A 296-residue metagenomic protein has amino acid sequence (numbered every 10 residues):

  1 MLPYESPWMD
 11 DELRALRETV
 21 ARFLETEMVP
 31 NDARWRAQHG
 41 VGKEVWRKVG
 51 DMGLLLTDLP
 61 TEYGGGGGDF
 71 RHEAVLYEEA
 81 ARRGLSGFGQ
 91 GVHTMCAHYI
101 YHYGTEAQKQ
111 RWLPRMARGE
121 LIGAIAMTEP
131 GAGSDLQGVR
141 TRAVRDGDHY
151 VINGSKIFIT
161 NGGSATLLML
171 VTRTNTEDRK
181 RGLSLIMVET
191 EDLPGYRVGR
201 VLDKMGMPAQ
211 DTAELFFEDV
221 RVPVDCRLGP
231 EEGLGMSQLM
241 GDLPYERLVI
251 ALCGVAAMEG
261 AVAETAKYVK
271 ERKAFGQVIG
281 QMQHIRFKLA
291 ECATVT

Functional and structural regions predicted by a protein language model:
Y4-L16, Y196-T296: Glycine-rich beta->alpha junctions and the first turn(s) of the following alpha-helix
D51-E120, T160-L167: Internal helix-loop-helix
G53, L76-A81, V171-T172, V188-L193 (+1 more regions): Short Ser/Thr-interspersed hydrophobic loop/turn segments at strand-loop and sheet-helix junctions that line or gate
G67-E79, D135-V139, F216, V222: Structural signature of FAD isoalloxazine-binding scaffolds in flavoprotein oxidoreductases
G89, M116, G131-S134, F158-N161 (+3 more regions): Short Gly/Pro-enriched turn/cap motifs at secondary-structure boundaries
G119-M127: A short, Trp-centered hydrophobic/proline-enriched beta-strand micro-motif
T141-V144: A structural signal for short hydrophobic beta-strand segments in well-ordered beta-sheet cores
H149, N153-V198: A short core secondary-structure module
